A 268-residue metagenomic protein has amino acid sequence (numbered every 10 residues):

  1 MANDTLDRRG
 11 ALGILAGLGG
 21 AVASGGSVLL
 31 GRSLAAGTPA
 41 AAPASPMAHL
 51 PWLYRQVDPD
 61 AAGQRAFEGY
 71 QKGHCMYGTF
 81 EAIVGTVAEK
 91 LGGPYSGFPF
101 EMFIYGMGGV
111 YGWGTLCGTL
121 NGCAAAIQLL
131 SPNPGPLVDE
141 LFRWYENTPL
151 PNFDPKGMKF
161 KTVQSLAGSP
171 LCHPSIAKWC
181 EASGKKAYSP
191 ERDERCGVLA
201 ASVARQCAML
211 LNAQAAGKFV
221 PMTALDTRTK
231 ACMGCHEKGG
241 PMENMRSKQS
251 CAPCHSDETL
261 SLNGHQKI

Functional and structural regions predicted by a protein language model:
M1-G19: N-terminal secretory signal peptides and thylakoid transit peptides that target proteins across membranes
V28-Q64: C-terminal segment of N-terminal export signals and the immediately downstream linker at the start of the mature
Q64-G73, Y105-G114, A187-R192, K238-P241: A short glycine/serine-rich beta->alpha loop
C75-L130: Small-residue-enriched, tightly packed secondary-structure blocks
E81-V87, I127, V138-N212, A216-L225 (+1 more regions): Amphipathic alpha-helical interface segments
A231-G239, K248-E258: The canonical Cys-X-X-Cys-His
E243-C251, N263-I268: Short cysteine/histidine-rich zinc-coordinating motifs and their immediately flanking basic loops
